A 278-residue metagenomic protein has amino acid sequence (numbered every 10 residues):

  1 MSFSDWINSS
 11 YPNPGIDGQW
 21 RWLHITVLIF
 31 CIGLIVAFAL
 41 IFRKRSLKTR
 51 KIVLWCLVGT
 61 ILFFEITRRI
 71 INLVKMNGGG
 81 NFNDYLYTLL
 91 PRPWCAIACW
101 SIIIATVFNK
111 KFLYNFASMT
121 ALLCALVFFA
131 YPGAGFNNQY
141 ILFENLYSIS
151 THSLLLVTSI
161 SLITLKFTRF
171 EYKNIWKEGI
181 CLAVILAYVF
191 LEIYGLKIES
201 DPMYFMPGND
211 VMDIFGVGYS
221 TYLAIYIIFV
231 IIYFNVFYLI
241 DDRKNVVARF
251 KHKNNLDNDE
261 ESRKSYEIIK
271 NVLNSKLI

Functional and structural regions predicted by a protein language model:
M1-I52: N-terminal topogenic module of multi-pass integral membrane proteins
P12-I29, I175-V184, L196-Y238: Membrane-interface transmembrane-helix boundary segments in multi-pass integral membrane proteins
H24-R43, V58-T67, A183-F190, I227-L239: Hydrophobic core of alpha-helical transmembrane segments in multi-pass integral membrane proteins
G33-L40, S101-I103, L154-K173: Alpha-helical transmembrane segments in multipass membrane proteins, preferentially the mid-helix core
I41-W55, V107-N115, L165-W176: Membrane-interface helix-boundary motifs at transmembrane edges
I66-G79, A130-Y140: Juxtamembrane "helix-exit" motif on the non-cytosolic side of transmembrane helices
S101-I163: Membrane-proximal helix-loop-helix units in multi-pass membrane proteins
K244-L277: Short, highly charged, low-complexity non-transmembrane loops/tails of multi-pass membrane proteins
